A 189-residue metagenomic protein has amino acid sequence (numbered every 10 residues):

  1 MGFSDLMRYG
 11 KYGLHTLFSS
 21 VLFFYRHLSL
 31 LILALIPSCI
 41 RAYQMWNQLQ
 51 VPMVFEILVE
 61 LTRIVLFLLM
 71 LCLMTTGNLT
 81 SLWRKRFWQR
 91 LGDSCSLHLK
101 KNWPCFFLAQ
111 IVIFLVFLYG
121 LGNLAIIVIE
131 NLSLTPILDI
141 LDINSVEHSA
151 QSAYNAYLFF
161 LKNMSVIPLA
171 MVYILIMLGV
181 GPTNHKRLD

Functional and structural regions predicted by a protein language model:
M1-D189: Hydrophobic alpha-helical membrane segments
